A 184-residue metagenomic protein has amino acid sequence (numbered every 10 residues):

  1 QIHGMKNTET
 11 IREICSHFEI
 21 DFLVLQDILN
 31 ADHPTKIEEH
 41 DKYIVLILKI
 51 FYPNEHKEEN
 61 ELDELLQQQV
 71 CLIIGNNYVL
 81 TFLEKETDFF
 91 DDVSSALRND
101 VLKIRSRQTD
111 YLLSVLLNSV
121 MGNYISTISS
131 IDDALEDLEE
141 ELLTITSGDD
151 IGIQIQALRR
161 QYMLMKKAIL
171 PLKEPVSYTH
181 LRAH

Functional and structural regions predicted by a protein language model:
Q1-L181: Peripheral, non-transmembrane regulatory/ligand-interaction domains of membrane transport proteins
